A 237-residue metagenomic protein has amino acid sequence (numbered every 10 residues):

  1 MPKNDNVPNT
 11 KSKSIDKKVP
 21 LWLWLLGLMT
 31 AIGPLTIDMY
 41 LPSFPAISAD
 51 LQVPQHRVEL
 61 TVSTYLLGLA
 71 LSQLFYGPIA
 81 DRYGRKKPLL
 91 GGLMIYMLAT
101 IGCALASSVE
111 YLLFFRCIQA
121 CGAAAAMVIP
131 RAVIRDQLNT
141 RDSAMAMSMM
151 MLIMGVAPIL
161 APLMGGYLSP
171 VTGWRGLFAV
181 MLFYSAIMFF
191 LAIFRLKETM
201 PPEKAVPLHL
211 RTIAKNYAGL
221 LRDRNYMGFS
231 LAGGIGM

Functional and structural regions predicted by a protein language model:
P8-D16, M200-S230: Juxtamembrane intracellular "pre-TM" segments in multi-pass secondary transporters
V19-T36, N225-M237: Pair of pore-lining "gating" transmembrane helices in MFS-fold secondary transporters
D38, L66-L74, P158-I159: Residue-level signature of mid-helix packing/kink "hotspots" within the transmembrane helices of 12-pass Major
S43-L71: Extracellular/periplasmic helix-loop-helix junction of adjacent transmembrane segments in MFS-like secondary
Q52, G84, L105-Y111, G122 (+1 more regions): Helix-breaking motifs and short loop linkers at transmembrane-helix boundaries and internal kinks in secondary membrane
L71-E110: Conserved MFS/SLC helix-loop-helix module at the cytosolic interface between two early adjacent transmembrane helices
Y111, T140, S148-F194: Helix-loop-helix hairpin linking two adjacent transmembrane segments in secondary transporters
F115-V156: Cytoplasmic helix-loop-helix junction between adjacent transmembrane helices in 12-TM secondary transporters
